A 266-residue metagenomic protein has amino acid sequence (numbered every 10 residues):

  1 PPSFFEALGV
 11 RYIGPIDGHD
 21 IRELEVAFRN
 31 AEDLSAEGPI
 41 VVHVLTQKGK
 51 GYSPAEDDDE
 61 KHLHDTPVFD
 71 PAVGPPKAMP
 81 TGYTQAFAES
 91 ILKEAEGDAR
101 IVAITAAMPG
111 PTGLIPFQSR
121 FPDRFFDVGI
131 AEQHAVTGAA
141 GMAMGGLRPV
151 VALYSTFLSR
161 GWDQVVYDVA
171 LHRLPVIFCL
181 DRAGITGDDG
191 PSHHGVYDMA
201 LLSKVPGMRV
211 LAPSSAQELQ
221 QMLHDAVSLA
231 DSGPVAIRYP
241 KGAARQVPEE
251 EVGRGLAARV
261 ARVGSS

Functional and structural regions predicted by a protein language model:
P1-F4: N-terminal leader/propeptide and maturation segments of large enzyme subunits in energy/redox metabolism and hydrolases
A7-R29, D33-Q221, D225-G233, A243: Thiamine diphosphate
I237: Active-site-adjacent helical/loop segments in soluble small-molecule enzymes
P240: Short-chain dehydrogenase/reductase
A244-A261: Aromatic-enriched
S265-S266: Cytosolic transmitter module of two-component histidine kinases and hybrid His-Asp phosphorelay receptors
